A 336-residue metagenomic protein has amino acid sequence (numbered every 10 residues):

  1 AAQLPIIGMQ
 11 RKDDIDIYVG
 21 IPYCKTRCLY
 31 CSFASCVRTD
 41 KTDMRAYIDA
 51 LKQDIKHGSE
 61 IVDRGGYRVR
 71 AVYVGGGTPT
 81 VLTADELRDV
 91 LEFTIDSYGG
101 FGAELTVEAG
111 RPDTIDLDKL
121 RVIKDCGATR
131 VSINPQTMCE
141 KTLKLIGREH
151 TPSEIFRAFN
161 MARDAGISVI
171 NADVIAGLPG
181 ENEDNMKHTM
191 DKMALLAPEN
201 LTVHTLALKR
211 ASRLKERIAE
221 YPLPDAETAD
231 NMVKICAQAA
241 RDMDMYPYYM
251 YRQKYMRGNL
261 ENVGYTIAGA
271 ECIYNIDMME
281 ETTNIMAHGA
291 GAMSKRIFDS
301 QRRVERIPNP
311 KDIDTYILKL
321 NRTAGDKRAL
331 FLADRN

Functional and structural regions predicted by a protein language model:
A1-I17, G65: N-terminal [4Fe-4S]-dependent radical SAM core
A1-I7, L51, G264-N336: Radical SAM enzyme core and accessory elements
D14-I48: Canonical Radical SAM [4Fe-4S] cluster-binding loop centered on the CxxxCxxC motif and its immediate flanking residues
G20, S132, L201-T205, I276 (+1 more regions): Beta-strand scaffold of nucleotide-dependent catalytic cores
L29-C31, R70-A71, S212-R217, M256-G258 (+1 more regions): Short acidic (Asp/Glu) and glycine-rich catalytic loops that position anionic groups and cofactors
S35-C236: Conserved non-cysteine loop/helix-boundary elements of the Radical SAM core domain that shape
P79, Y255, G291-S294: Short, glycine-/Ser/Thr-/acidic-enriched flexible segments
A211-H288: A C-terminal junction/extension of Radical SAM enzymes
